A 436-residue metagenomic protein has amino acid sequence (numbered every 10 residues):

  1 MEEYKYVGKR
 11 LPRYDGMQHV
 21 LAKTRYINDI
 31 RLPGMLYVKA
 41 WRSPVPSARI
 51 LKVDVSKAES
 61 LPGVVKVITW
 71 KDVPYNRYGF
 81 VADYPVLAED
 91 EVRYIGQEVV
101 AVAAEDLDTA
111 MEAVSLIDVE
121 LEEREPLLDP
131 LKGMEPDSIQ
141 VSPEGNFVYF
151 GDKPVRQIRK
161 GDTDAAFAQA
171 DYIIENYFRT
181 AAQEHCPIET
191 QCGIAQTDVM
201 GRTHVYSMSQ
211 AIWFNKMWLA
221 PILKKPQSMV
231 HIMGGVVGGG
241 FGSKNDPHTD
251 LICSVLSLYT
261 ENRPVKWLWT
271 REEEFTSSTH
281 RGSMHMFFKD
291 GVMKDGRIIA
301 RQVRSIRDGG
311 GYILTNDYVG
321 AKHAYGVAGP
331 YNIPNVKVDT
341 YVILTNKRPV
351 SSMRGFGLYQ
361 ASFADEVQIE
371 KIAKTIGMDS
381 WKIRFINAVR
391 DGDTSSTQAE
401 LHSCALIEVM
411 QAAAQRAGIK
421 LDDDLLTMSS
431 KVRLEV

Functional and structural regions predicted by a protein language model:
M1-V436: Structural alpha/beta core scaffold segments of enzyme domains
